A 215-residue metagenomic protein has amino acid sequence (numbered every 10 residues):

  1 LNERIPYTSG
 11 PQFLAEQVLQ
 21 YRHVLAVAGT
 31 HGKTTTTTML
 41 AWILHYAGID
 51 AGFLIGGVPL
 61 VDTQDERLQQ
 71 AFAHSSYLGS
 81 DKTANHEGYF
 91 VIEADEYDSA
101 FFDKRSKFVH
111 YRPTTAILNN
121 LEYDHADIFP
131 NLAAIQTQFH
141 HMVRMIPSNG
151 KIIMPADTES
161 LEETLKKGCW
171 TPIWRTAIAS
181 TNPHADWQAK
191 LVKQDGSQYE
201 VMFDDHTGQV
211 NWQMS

Functional and structural regions predicted by a protein language model:
L1-M154, S160-T171: Phosphate-binding loop of NTP-binding sites
S99, Y123, F129-T137, G150-K151 (+1 more regions): Adenine nucleotide phosphate-binding catalytic loops in nucleotide-utilizing enzymes
